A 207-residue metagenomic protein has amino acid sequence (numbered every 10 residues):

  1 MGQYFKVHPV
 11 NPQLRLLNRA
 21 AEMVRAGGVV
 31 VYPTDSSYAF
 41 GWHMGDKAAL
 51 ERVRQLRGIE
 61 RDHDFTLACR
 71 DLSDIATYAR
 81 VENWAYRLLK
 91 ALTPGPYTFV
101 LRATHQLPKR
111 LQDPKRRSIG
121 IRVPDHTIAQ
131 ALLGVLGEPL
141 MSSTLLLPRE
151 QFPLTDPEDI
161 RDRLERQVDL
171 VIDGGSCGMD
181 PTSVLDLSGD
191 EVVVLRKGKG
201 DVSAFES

Functional and structural regions predicted by a protein language model:
M1-S207: Active-site-adjacent structural elements in enzyme catalytic cores
